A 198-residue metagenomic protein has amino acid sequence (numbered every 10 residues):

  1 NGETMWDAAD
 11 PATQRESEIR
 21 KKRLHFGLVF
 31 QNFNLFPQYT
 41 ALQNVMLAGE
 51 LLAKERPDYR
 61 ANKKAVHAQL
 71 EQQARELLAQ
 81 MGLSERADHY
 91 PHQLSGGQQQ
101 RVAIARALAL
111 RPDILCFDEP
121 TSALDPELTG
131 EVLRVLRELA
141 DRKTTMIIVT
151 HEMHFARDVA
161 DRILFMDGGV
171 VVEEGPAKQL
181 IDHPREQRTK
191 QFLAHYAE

Functional and structural regions predicted by a protein language model:
Y90-L94, Q98: Conserved ABC ATPase signature
A109-D113: A short, proline-enriched helix->beta-strand linker immediately N-terminal to the Walker B motif in ABC-type P-loop
L115-D118: Catalytic Walker B motif of ABC-type/P-loop ATPase nucleotide-binding domains
P126-L128: Helix N-cap at the start of a conserved alpha-helix in ABC-type nucleotide-binding domains
A156-D158: A short, surface-exposed alpha-helical micro-motif characterized by mixed small hydrophobic and charged/polar residues
E174-G175: ABC ATPase "signature
